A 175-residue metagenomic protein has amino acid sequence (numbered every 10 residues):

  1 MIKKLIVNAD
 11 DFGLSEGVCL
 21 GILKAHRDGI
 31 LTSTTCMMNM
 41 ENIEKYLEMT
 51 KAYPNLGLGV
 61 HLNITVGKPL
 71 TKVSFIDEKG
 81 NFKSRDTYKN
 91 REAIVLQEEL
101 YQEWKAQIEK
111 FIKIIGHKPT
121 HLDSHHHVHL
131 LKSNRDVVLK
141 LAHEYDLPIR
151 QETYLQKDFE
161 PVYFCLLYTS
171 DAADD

Functional and structural regions predicted by a protein language model:
M1-G67: Active-site beta->alpha N-cap acidic-glycine motif
I6-N8, R91-Y101: Active-site mouth loops of central-metabolism enzymes
A25-D28, M49-Y53, K110, I114 (+1 more regions): Alpha-helical structural signal in soluble globular domains
I43-L47, W104-I108, L122, R135 (+1 more regions): Generic structural signal for well-ordered alpha-helices, preferentially at hydrophobic/aromatic core positions
P69-L96: Active-site gating loops and adjacent loop-to-helix segments of metal-dependent hydrolytic enzymes
E99-H121: CE4/NodB-like, metal-dependent polysaccharide N-deacetylase domain that modifies extracellular/periplasmic N-acetylated
P119-K157: Hydrophobic, aromatic-enriched interface-forming segments
Y168-D175: Conserved small/polar residues in nucleotide/adenosyl-binding loops
